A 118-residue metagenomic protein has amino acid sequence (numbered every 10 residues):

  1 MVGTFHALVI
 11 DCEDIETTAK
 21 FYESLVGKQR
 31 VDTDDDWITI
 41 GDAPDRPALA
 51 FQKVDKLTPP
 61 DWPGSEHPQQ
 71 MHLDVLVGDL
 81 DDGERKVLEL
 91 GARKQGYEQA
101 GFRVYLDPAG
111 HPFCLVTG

Functional and structural regions predicted by a protein language model:
V2-L49, K53, D82-G83, E89-Q95 (+1 more regions): Core segments of cupin and vicinal oxygen chelate
G41, W62-S65: Short secondary-structure boundary/capping segments
K53-K56, T117: Acetyl-CoA-dependent GNAT
K56-W62: A short, acidic/glycine-rich surface segment
S65-V87: Mid-chain, well-packed structural core segment of small domains
A100, V116-G118: Residue-level structural signal for beta-strand termini and adjacent loop
D107: Short, acidic, Ser/Thr-enriched surface-loop or helix-capping motifs
